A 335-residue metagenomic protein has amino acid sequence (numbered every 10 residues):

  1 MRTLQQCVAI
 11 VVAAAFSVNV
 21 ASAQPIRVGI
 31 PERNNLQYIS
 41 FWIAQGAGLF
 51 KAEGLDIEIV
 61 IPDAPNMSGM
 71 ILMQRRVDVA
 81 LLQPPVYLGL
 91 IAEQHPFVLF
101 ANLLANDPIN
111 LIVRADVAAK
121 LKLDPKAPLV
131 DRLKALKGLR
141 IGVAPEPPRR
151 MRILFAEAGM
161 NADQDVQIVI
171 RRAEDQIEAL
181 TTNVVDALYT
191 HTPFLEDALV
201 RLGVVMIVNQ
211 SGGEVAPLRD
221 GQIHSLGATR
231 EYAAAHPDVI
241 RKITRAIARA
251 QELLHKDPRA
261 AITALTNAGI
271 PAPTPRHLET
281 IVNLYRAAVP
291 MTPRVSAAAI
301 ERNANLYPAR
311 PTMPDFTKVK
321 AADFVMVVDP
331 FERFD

Functional and structural regions predicted by a protein language model:
C7-N19: Bacterial N-terminal signal peptides
Q24-A47, N110, A127-V200, A297-E301: Bilobed "Venus flytrap"/periplasmic-binding protein-like clamshell domains and structurally analogous long
S40-A44, V60-L99, P108-V113, R149-L154 (+3 more regions): Pocket-flanking alpha-helical
I43, I109-L123, G221-D238: A bilobed periplasmic-binding-protein/Venus flytrap-type ligand-binding module shared by bacterial periplasmic
D56-A64, L81, A162-R172: Short beta-strand-to-loop elements that line the ligand-binding cleft of bilobed periplasmic-binding protein-like
D175-N267: Pocket-lining segment of extracytoplasmic ligand-binding domains
A233-M313: Secondary-structure end/capping motifs
A304-D335: Conserved C-terminal helix/tail region of periplasmic/extracytoplasmic solute-binding proteins
